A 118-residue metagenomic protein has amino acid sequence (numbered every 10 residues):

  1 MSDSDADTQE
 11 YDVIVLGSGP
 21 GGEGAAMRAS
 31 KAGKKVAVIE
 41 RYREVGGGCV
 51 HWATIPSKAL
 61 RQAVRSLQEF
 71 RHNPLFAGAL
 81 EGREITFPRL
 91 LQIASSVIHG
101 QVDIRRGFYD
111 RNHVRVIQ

Functional and structural regions predicted by a protein language model:
S2-D5, E10-Y11, R28-K34, E40-Q118: Glycine-rich flavin
G17-P20, R43: Glycine-rich Rossmann-fold phosphate-binding loop(s) that bind the pyrophosphate of adenine dinucleotide cofactors
G21-R28: Short glycine/serine/threonine-rich phosphate/pyrophosphate-binding segments that cradle anionic phosphate groups
